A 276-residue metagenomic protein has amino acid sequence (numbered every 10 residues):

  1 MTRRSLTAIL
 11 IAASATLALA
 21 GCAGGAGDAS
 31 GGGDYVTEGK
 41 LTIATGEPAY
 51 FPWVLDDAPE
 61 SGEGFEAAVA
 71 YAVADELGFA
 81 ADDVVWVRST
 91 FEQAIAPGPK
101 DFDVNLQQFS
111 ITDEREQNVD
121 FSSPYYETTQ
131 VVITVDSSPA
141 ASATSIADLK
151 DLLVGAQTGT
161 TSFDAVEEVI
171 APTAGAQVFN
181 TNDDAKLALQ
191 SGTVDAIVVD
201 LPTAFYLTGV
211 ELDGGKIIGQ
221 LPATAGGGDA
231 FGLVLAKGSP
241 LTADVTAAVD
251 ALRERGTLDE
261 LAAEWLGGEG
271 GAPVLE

Functional and structural regions predicted by a protein language model:
A18-G21: C-terminal motif of bacterial Sec signal peptides marking the signal peptidase cleavage site
A23, A67-L77, T160, A230-G268: Extended ligand-binding regions for polar small-molecule ligands
A29-N105: Extracytoplasmic small-molecule ligand-binding "clamshell" domains of the periplasmic binding protein/Venus flytrap
E47, E127-T134, G209-D250, E269-E276: Periplasmic-binding protein-like
P48-A49, G62-D75, S110, V131-N182 (+3 more regions): Bilobed "Venus flytrap"/periplasmic-binding protein-like clamshell domains and structurally analogous long
F79-A81, P99-Q107, L152-L153, S191-T203 (+1 more regions): Alpha-to-beta junction loops
V84-D148: Acidic, polar ligand-binding/catalytic clefts
Q93, F109-N118, E167-E168, D195-G227: A ligand-binding cleft/hinge motif common to bilobed small-molecule-binding domains
